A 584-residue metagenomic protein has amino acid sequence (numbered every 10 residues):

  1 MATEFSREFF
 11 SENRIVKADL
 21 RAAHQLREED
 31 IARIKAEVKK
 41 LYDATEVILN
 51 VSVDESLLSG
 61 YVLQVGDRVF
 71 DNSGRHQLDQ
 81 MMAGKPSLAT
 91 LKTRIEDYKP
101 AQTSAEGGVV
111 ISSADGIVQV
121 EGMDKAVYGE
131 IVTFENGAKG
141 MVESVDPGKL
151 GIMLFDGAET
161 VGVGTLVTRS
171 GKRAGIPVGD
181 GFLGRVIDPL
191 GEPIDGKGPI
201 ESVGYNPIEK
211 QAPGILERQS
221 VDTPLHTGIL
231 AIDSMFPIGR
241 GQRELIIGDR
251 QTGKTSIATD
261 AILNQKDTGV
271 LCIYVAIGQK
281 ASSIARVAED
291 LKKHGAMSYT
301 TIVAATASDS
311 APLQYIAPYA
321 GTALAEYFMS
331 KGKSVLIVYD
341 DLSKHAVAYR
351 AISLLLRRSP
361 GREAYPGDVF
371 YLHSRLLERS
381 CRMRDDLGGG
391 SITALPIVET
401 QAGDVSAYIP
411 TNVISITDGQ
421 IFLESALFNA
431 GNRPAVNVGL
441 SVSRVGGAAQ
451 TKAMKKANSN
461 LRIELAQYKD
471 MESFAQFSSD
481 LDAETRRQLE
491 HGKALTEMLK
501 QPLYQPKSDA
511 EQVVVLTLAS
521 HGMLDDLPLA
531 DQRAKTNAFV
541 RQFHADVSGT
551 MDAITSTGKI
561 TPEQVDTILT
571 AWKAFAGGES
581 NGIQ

Functional and structural regions predicted by a protein language model:
M1-P86: Elongated, mostly alpha-helical coiled-coil "stalk/stator" tethers of large membrane protein machines
N72-E96, A574-Q584: Short, charged, intrinsically disordered terminal tails
P86-R185, L190-I194: N-terminal accessory targeting/assembly segments
T160, K344, L354-Q584: Conserved catalytic/coupling modules of large nucleotide/cofactor-utilizing molecular machines
T165-V167, A174, G181, I194-Q242 (+3 more regions): P-loop NTPase nucleotide-binding/switch module
R250-L271, A276-I277, A281-S283, K293-G295 (+1 more regions): Conserved P-loop NTPase nucleotide-binding/switch module
